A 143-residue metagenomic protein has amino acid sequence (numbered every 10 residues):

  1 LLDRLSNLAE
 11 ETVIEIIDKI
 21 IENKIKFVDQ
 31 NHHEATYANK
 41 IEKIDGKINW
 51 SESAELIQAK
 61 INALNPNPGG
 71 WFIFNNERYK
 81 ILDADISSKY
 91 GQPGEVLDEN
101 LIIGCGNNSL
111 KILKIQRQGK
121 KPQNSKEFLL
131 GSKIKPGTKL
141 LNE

Functional and structural regions predicted by a protein language model:
L1-S87: Active-site-proximal loop/hinge segments within enzyme catalytic domains
S51-E143: An anion-binding loop in the catalytic cleft
